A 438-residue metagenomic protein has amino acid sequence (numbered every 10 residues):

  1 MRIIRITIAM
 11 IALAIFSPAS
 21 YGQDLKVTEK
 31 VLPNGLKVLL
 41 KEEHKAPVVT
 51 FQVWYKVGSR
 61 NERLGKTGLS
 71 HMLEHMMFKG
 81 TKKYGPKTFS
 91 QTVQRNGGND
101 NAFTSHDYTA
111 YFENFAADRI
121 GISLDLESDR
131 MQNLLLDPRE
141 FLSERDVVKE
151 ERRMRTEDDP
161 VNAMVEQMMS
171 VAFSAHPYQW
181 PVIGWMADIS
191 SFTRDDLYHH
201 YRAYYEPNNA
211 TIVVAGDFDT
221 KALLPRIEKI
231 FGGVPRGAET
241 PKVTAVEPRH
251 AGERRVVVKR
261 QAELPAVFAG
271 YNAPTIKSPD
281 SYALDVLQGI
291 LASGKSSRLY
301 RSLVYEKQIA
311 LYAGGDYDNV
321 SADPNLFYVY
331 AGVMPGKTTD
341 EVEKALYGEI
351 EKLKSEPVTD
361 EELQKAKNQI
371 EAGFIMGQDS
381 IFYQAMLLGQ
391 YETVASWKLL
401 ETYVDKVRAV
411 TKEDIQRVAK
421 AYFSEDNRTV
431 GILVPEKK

Functional and structural regions predicted by a protein language model:
M1-I6: Positively charged n-region of N-terminal signal peptides that target proteins for export
T7-S17: Bacterial N-terminal signal peptides
P18-G22: Sec/Tat signal peptide C-region and signal peptidase I cleavage site
Q23-Y55: Mature N-terminal segment immediately following signal peptide/propeptide cleavage in secreted/periplasmic
V31, T88-E239, V257, V267 (+3 more regions): Charge-rich, well-structured scaffold segments of protease-associated domains
E42-K45, V165, E263: Peptidyl-prolyl cis-trans isomerase
K45, T50-E113, W180-I183, G294-I309 (+1 more regions): M16/MPP (pitrilysin/insulinase) zinc-metallopeptidase core fold and M16-derived inactive scaffolds
R153, S170, E239-R298: His/Glu-based metal-binding/catalytic segments typifying zinc-dependent metallopeptidases
